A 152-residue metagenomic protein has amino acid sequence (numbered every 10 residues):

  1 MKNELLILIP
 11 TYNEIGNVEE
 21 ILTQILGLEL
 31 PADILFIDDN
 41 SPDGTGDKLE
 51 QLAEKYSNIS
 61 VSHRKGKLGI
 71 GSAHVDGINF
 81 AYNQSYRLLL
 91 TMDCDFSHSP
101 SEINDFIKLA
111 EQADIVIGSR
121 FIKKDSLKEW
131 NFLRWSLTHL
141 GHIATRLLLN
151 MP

Functional and structural regions predicted by a protein language model:
E4-L6, D33: Cell-envelope/extracellular polymer assembly enzymes that use nucleotide-activated donors
E14-G27: Short, well-formed alpha-helical segments that are part of the catalytic scaffolds of diverse glycosyltransferases
E14-N17, S41, S99: Donor nucleotide-sugar binding loop of glycosyltransferases
L22, A32-S41, S62-H63, M92: Short beta-strand/loop segment that forms part of the nucleotide-sugar
I25, G77, D95: Residue-level signature of catalytic and energy-coupling elements of molecular machines, predominantly ATP/GTP-dependent
D38-D47, F96: A conserved acidic beta->alpha catalytic loop
R64-N83, P100-P152: Acceptor/aglycone-binding surface of glycosyltransferases and processive sugar-polymer synthases
Y86-S97: Short beta-strand-to-loop acidic/aromatic patch adjacent to the donor-nucleotide binding site
